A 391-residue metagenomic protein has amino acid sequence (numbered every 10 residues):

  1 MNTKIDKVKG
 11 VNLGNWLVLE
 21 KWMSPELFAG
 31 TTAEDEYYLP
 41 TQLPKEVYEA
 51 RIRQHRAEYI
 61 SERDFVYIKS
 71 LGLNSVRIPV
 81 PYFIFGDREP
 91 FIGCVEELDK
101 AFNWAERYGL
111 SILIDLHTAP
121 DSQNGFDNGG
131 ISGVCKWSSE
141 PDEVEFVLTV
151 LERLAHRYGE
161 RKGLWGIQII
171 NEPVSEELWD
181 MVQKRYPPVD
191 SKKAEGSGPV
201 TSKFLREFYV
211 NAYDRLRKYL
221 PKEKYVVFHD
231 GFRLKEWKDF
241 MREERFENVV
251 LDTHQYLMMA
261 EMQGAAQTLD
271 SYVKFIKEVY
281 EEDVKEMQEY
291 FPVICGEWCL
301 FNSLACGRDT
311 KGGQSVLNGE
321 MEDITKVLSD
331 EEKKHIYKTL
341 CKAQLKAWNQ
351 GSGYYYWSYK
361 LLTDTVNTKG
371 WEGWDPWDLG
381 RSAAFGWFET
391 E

Functional and structural regions predicted by a protein language model:
M1-L73: N-terminal carbohydrate-binding accessory modules
I5-K7, S122-R308, A343-Y356, T365 (+1 more regions): Active-site region of glycoside hydrolase catalytic domains
D6-L17, E106-D121: Glycine-rich, aromatic-flanked loop segments that form ligand/cofactor-binding clefts across common enzyme folds
W16-V18, F83, S111, R233 (+2 more regions): Conserved beta-strand elements of beta-rich interaction domains across eukaryotes, especially beta-propellers
L19, F83-F85, A119-D121, E176 (+1 more regions): Active-site loop signature of alpha/beta-hydrolase-fold enzymes
P25-A50, Q183-S197, C306-K334: A solvent-exposed, charged loop/short amphipathic helix patch at secondary-structure junctions
E49-V76, G86, P90-T118, N128-I169 (+1 more regions): An active-site-proximal structural segment forming one wall of the substrate-binding cleft that immediately precedes
F83-F85, P90, C306-K333, K342 (+3 more regions): C-terminal/domain-terminus segments
